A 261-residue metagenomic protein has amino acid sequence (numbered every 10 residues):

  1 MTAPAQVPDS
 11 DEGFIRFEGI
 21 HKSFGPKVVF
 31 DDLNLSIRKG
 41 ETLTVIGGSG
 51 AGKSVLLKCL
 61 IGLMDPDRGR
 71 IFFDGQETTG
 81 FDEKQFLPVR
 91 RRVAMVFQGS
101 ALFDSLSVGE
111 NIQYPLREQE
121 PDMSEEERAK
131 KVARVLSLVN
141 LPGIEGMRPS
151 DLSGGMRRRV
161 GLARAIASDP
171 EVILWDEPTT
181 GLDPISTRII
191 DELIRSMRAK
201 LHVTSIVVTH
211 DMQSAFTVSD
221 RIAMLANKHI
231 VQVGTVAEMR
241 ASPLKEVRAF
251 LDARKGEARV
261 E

Functional and structural regions predicted by a protein language model:
I61: Helix-to-loop junction immediately C-terminal to a conserved catalytic motif
Q76-E77, E120, S124-I144, R195: Conserved ABC ATPase "signature" region
T78-A94, E118, E125, M239-S242: ABC ATPase NBD coupling module
R148-L152, M156: Conserved ABC ATPase signature
A167-E171: A short, proline-enriched helix->beta-strand linker immediately N-terminal to the Walker B motif in ABC-type P-loop
I173-D176: Catalytic Walker B motif of ABC-type/P-loop ATPase nucleotide-binding domains
